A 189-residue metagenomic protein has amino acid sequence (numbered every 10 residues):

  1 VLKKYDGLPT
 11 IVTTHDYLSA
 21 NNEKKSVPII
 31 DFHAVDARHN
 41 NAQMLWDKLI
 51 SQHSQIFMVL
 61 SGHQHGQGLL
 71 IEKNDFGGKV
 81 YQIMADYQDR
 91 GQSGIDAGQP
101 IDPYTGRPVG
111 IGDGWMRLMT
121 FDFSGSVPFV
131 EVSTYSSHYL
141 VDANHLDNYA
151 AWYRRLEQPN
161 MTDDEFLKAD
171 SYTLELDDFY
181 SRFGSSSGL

Functional and structural regions predicted by a protein language model:
V1-K4, G66-L189: Metal-dependent phosphoesterase/phosphodiesterase active-site architecture
L2-F57: Active-site-proximal segments of metal-dependent phosphoesterases and phosphodiesterases across multiple
V12, H63, M119: Divalent metal-coordination and catalytic microenvironments
H15-Y17, G62-Q64, D86-Q88: Active-site metal-binding loops of divalent metal-dependent hydrolases
A37-N40, L60-H63, P108-V109: A short linear-motif detector with a strong N-terminal bias
H53, H63-G66: Internal, well-ordered interaction modules that form the hydrophobic cores of assembly/scaffold domains in eukaryotic
Q55-L60, Q82-M84: Extracellular/periplasmic head regions of type IV pilus-like filament subunits
